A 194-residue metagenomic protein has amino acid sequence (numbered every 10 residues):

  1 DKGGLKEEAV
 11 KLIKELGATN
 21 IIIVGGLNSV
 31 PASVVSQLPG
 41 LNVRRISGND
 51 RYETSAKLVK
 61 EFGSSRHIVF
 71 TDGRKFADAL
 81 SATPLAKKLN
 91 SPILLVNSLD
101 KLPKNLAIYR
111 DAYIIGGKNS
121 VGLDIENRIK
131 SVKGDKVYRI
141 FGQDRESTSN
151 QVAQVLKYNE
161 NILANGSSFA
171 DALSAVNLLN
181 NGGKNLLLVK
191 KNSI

Functional and structural regions predicted by a protein language model:
D1-I194: Extracellular glycan-binding segments that recognize GlcNAc-based cell-wall polysaccharides
